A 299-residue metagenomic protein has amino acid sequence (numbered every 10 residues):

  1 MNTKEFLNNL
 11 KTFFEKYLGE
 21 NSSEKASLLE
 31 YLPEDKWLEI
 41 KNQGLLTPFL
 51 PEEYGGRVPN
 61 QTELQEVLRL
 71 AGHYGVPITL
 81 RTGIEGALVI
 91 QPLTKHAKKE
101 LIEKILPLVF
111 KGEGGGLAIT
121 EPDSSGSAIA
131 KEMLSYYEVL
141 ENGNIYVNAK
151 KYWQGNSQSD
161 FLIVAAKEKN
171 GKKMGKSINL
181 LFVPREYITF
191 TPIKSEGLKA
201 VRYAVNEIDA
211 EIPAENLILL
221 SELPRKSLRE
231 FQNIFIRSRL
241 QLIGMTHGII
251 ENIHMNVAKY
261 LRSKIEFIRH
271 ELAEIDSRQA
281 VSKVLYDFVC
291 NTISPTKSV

Functional and structural regions predicted by a protein language model:
M1-G83, K104: Amphipathic, small/basic residue-rich leader segments at the start of a protein or domain
S22-L28, A258-E266, Q279-V299: C-terminal helix-coil-helix/basic helical segment that borders enzyme active sites and/or dimer interfaces and provides
G44, V67, K98, L117 (+4 more regions): Buried hydrophobic positions in well-ordered alpha/beta secondary-structure cores of metabolic enzymes
P48, K111-E121: A short, Trp-centered hydrophobic/proline-enriched beta-strand micro-motif
T79-E100, S125-A128: N-terminal glycine-rich flavin-associated loop
S135-E138: A structural signal for short hydrophobic beta-strand segments in well-ordered beta-sheet cores
N144, N148-T189: A short core secondary-structure module
P192-A280: Glycine-rich beta->alpha junctions and the first turn(s) of the following alpha-helix
